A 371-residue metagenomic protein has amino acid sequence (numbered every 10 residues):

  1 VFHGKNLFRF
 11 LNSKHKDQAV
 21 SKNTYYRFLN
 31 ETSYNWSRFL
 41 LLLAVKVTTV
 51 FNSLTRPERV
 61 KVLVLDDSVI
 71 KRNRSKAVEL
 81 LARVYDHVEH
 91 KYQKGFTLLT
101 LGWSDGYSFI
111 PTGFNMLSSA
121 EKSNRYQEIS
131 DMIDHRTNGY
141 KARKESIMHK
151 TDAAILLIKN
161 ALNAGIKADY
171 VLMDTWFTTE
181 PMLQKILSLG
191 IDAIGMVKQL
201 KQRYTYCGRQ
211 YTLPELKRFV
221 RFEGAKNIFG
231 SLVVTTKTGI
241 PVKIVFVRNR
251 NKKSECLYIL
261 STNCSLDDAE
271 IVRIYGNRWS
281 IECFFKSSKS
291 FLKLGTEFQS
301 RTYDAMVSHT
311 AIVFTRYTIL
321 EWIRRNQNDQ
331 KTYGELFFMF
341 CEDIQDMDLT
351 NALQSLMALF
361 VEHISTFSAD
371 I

Functional and structural regions predicted by a protein language model:
V1, L98-G102, V313-Y317: Contiguous, well-ordered alpha-helical segments that form the cores/surfaces of helical PPI scaffolds
V1-S37, L43: Gly/serine-rich nucleotide phosphate-binding loop at the start of the catalytic core of nucleotide/ADP-ribose-handling
K14, F28, T32, W36 (+4 more regions): Short secondary-structure transition/capping motifs
T24, S68, T262: Ser/Thr-centric signal marking residues that sit in or immediately flank functional binding/regulatory motifs
N30-E121: Active-site-proximal, Lys/Arg-enriched surface segment that forms a nucleic-acid-binding/basic interface patch
E58-R59, K76, I110, L117-I371: Single, function-defining residue in the core of a domain
